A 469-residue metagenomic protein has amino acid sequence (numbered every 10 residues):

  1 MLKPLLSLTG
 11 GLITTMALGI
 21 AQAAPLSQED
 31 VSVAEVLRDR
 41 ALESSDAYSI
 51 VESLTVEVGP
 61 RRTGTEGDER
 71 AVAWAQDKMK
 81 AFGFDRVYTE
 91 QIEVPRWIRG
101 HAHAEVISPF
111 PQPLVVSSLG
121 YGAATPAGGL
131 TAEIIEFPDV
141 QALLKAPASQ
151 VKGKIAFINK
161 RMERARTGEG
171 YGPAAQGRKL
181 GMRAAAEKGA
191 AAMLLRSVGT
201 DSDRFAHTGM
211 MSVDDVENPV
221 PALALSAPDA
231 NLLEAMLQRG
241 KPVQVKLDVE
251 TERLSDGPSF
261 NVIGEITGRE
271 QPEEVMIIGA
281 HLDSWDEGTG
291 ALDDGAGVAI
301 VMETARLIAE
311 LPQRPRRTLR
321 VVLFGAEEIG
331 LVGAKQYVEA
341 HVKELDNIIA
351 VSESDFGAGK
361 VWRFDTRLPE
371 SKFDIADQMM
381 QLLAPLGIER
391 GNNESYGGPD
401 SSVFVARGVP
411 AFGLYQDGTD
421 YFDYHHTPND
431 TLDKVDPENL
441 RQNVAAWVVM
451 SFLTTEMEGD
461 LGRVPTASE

Functional and structural regions predicted by a protein language model:
S7-G19: Bacterial N-terminal signal peptides
L26-T65, F205-M210, D283, S354-G359 (+1 more regions): N-terminal capping segment at the start of a domain
E29, V33-V36, E52, V56-I155 (+1 more regions): Noncatalytic luminal/extracellular "stalk/propeptide" segments of secretory-pathway proteins
V31-V33, S108-A148, M211-A291, E303-R316: Soluble metallo-hydrolase cores and metallopeptidase-like ectodomains found primarily in the secretory/periplasmic
T65, V115-P221, T289, R390: Extracellular/luminal Protease-associated
P111-P113, A132, V220-L223, A230-N231 (+2 more regions): Metal-dependent peptidase/peptidase-like ectodomains
L180, D201, P258-N261, S284-I375: Acidic/histidine-rich catalytic neighborhood of metal-dependent amide-processing enzymes
R306, E310, F422-E469: His/Asp/Glu-rich mid-to-C-terminal helical/loop segments that flank catalytic regions of hydrolases
